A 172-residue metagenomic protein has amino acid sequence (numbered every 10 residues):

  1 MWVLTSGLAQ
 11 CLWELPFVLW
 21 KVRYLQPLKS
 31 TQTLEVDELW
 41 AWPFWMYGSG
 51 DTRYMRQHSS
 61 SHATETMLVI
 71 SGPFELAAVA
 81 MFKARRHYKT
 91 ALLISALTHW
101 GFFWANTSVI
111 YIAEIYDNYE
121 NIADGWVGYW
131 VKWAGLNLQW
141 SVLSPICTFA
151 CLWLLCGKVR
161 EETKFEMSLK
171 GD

Functional and structural regions predicted by a protein language model:
M1-W40, H58-T163: Eukaryotic polytopic
M46-S61: Membrane-helix boundary elements
E161-D172: Non-transmembrane, juxtamembrane loop and terminal tail segments of multi-pass eukaryotic membrane proteins
